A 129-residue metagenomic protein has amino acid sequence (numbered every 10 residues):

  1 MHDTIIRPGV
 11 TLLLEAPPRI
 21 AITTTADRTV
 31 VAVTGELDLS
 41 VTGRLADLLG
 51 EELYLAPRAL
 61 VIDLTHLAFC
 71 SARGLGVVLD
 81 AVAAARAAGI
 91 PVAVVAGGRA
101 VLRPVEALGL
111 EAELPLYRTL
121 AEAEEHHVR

Functional and structural regions predicted by a protein language model:
H2-D47, H66: STAS-typified acidic loop motif
D27, R99, A121: Residues that form or immediately flank small-molecule/cofactor binding pockets and catalytic motifs
L39-L114: Amphipathic alpha-helical interaction surfaces in cytosolic regulatory modules
E113-A123: Short acidic-hydrophobic, aromatic-tinged amphipathic segments that line or gate anion-handling sites
A123-R129: A short, charged, amphipathic alpha-helix used as a generic interaction element across diverse proteins
